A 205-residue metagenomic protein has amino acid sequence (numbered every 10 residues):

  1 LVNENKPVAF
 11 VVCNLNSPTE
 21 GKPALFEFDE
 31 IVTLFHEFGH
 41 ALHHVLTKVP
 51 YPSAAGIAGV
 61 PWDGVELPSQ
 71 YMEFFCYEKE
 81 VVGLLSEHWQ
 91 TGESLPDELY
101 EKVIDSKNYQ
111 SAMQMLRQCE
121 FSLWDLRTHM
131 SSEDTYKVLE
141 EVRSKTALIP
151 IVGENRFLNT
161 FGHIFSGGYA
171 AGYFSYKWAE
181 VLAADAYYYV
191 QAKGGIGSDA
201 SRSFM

Functional and structural regions predicted by a protein language model:
L1-M205: Cation-handling catalytic/transport regions enriched in His/Asp/Glu
